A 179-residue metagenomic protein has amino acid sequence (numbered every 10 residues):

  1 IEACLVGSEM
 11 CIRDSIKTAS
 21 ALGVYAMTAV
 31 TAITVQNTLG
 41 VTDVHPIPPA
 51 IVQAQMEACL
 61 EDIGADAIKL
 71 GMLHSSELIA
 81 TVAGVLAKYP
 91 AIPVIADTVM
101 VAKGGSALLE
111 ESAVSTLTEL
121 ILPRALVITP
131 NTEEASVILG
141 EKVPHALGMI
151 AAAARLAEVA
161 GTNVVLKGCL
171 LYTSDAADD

Functional and structural regions predicted by a protein language model:
I1-G7, I12, Y172, A176-D179: Single conserved hydrophobic/aromatic residue that forms the stacking wall/gate of nucleotide- or nucleobase-binding
V6-G7, G64, P123-R124: Alpha-helix C-terminal capping/helix-to-coil transition sites in glycosyltransferase folds
E9, A50, L108-S112: Short gly/ser/thr-rich secondary-structure transition/capping motifs
D14-A96, M100-K103: Conserved N-terminal subdomain of the carbohydrate kinase-like
V24-M27, D66-A67, I92-V94, A107 (+3 more regions): Structural motif
G40-P46, S106-E111, G140-P144: Short glycine-enriched, charge-decorated loop/helix-capping segments at active-site entrances that position
D97-L109, A113, L117: Rossmann-like NAD(P)(H) cofactor-binding subdomain of soluble oxidoreductases
E111-S174: Conserved phosphate/ATP/ADP-binding segment of small-molecule kinases
